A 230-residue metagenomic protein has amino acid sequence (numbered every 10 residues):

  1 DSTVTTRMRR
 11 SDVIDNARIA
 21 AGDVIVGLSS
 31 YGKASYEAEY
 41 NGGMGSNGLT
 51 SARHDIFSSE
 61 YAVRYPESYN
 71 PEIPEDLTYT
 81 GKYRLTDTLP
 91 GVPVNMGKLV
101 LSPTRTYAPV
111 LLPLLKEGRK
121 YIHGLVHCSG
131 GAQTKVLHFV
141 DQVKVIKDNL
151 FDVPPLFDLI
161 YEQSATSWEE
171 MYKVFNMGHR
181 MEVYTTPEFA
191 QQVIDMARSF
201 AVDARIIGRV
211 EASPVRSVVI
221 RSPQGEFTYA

Functional and structural regions predicted by a protein language model:
D1-A230: Helix-biased detector of long, well-ordered alpha-helical tracts
